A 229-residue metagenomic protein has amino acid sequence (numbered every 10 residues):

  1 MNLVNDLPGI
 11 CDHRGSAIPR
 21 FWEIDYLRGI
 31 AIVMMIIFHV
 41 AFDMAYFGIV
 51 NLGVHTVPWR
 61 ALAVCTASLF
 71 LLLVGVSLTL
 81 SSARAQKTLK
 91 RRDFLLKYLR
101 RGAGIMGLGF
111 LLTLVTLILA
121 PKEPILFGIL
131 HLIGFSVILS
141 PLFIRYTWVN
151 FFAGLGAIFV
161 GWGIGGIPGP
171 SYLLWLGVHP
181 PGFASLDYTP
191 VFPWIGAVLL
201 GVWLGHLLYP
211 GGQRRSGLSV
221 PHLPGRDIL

Functional and structural regions predicted by a protein language model:
M1-L229: Alpha-helical transmembrane segments and their immediate juxtamembrane cytosolic regions
